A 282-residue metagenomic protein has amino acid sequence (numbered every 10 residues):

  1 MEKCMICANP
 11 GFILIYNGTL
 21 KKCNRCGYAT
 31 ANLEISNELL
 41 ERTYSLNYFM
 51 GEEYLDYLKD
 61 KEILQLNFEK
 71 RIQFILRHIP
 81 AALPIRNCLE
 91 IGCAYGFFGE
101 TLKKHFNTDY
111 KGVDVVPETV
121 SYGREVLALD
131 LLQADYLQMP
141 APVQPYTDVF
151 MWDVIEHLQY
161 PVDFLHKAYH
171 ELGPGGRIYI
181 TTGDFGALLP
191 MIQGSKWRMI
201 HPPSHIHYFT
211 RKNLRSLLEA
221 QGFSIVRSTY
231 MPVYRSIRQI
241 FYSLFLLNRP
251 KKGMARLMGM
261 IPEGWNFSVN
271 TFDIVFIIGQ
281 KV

Functional and structural regions predicted by a protein language model:
M1-W152, V162-H166, T229-M231, Y242-S243 (+3 more regions): Conserved N-terminal segment of class I S-adenosyl-L-methionine
C7-G11, R211-T229: A SAM-dependent methyltransferase catalytic signature shared across enzymes that methylate proteins
W152-Q159, S204: Short catalytic micro-motifs in class I SAM-dependent methyltransferases
Q159-D163, P190: Short N-terminal helix/helix-N-cap motif within the alpha/beta-hydrolase-1
V162-R177: A short glycine-rich, Lys/Arg-flanked "PGG" loop and its adjoining helix->strand segment in the class I
I180-H207, K212-L217, F241-S243: Short, glycine-/aromatic-enriched active-site segment of Class I SAM-dependent methyltransferases
G194-W197, Y234-Q280: Membrane-proximal basic amphipathic "stem/tether" segments
